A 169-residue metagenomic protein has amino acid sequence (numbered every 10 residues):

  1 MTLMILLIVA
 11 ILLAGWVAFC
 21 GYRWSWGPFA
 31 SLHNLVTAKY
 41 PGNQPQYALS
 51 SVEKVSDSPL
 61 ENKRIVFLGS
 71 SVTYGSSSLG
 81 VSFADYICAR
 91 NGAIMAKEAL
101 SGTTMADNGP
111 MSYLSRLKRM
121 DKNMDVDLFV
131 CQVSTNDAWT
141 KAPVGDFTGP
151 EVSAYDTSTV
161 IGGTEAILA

Functional and structural regions predicted by a protein language model:
M1-L68, V72-L79, A89-R90, K122-D127: N-terminal secretory targeting modules
R64-V66, V72-G162: Conserved SGNH/GDSL esterase-like catalytic core that processes O-acyl groups on lipids and polysaccharides
A166-I167: Short, well-ordered amphipathic alpha-helical segments that serve as non-catalytic structural scaffolds within diverse
